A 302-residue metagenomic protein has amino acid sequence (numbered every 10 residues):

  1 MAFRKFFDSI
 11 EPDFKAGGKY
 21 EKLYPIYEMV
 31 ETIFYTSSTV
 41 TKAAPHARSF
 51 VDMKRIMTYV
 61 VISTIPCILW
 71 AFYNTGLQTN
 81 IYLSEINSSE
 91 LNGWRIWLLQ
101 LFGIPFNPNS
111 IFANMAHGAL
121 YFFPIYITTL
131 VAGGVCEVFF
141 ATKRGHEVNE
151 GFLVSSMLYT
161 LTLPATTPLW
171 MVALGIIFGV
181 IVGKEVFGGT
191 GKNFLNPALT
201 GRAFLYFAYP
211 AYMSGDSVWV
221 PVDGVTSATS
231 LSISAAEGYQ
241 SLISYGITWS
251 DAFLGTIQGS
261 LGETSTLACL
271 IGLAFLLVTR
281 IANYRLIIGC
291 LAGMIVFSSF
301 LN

Functional and structural regions predicted by a protein language model:
M1-F122, Y126: N-terminal signal-anchor module of multipass membrane proteins
T41-A47, A132-R144, I181-G191, I271-R280: C-terminal ends of transmembrane helices
M57, V61, F123-I127, E150-V154 (+4 more regions): Hydrophobic alpha-helical transmembrane segments
M115-T129, T166-G175, T256-T266: Structural signature of hydrophobic alpha-helical transmembrane segments
V131-E137, F152-L161, I176-G183, L267-F275 (+1 more regions): Hydrophobic, membrane-inserted alpha-helices
N149-V220: A generic, well-ordered mixed alpha/beta core segment in the N-terminal half of proteins
G188-L270: Long hydrophobic alpha-helical segments that form multi-pass transmembrane helix bundles in integral membrane proteins
V278-N302: Alpha-helical transmembrane segments
